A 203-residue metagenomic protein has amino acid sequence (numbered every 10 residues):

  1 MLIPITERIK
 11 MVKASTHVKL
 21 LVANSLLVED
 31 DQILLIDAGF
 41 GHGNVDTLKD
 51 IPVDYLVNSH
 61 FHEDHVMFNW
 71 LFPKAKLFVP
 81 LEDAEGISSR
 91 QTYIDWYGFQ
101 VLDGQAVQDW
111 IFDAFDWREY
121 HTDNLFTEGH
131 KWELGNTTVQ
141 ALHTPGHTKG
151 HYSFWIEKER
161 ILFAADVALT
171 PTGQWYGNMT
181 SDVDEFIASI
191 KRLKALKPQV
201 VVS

Functional and structural regions predicted by a protein language model:
M1-T47, Y152-V167: Conserved beta-strand hairpin/beta-sheet module of binuclear metal-dependent hydrolase folds, prominently
P4, M11, L27, L125-E157: Core dinuclear metal-dependent hydrolase active-site scaffold
K10, V57, F78, N124-F126 (+3 more regions): Hydrophobic/aromatic beta-strand patches that form the interior of the parallel beta-sheet core in alpha/beta enzyme
T16, D37-F40, F61, E82-D83 (+3 more regions): Active-site metal-binding loops of divalent metal-dependent hydrolases
T16-H17, F115, D123, H143-P145: Short Gly/Pro-enriched turn/cap motifs at secondary-structure boundaries
E29-Q32, K49-D54, W70-K76, E157-E159 (+1 more regions): Short glycine/proline-enriched coil/turn segments at helix->beta-strand junctions
I33-L34, T138-S203: Metallo-beta-lactamase
F40-H130: Active-site HxH/HxHxD metal-binding segment of metal-dependent hydrolases
